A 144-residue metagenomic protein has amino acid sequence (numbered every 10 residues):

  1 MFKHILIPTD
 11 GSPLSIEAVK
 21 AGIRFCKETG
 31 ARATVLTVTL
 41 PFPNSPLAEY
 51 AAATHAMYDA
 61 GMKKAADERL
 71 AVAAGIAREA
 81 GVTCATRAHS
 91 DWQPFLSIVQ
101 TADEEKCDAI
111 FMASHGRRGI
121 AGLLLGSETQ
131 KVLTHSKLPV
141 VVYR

Functional and structural regions predicted by a protein language model:
K3-A53, I76-A85: Small/aliphatic-rich secondary-structure junction motif
A18, S45-A48, L96-V99, G122-L124: Short, well-ordered secondary-structure micro-motifs
A51-T54, A102-E105, E128-T129: Short, hinge-like loop/turn segments at secondary-structure boundaries
T54-E68: A short acidic, glycine-rich active-site loop that binds or catalyzes chemistry on phosphate/adenosine moieties
G75-I110: Structural beta-alpha unit
A109-H135: Glycine-rich, Arg-bearing micro-motifs that act as flexible, cationic patches
L138-R144: Short, flexible loop segments at boundaries between secondary-structure elements
